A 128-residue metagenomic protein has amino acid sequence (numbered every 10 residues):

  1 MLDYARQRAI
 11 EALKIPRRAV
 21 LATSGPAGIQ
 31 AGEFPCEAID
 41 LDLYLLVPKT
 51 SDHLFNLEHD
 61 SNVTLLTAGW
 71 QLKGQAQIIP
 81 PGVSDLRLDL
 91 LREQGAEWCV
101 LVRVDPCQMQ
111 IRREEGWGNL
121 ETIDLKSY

Functional and structural regions predicted by a protein language model:
M1-A19, I123: Extreme N-terminal tail/first-helix region
L2-R6, V47, D85: Charged, amphipathic alpha-helical segments
R6-I10, L21-S24, T50-S51, A96-W98: Intrinsically disordered, low-complexity segments enriched in polar/charged residues with Gly/Pro, especially when
R8-A9, E33, R92: Short, flexible, glycine/charge-rich loop motifs used to bind or transfer phosphoryl groups or to couple energy/partner
P16-K49, F55-L57, V63-T67: Short beta-strand segments
T50-W117: Short, structured beta-strand-loop surface elements
E97, I123-Y128: Short, cationic low-complexity segments
